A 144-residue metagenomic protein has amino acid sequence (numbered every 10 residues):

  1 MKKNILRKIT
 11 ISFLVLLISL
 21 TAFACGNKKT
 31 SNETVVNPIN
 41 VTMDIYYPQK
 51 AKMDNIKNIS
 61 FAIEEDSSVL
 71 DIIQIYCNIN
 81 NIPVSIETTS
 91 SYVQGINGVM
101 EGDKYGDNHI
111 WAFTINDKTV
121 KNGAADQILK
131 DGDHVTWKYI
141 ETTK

Functional and structural regions predicted by a protein language model:
K2-K144: Ubiquitin-like/PB1-type beta-grasp interaction modules and other compact soluble beta-rich domains
